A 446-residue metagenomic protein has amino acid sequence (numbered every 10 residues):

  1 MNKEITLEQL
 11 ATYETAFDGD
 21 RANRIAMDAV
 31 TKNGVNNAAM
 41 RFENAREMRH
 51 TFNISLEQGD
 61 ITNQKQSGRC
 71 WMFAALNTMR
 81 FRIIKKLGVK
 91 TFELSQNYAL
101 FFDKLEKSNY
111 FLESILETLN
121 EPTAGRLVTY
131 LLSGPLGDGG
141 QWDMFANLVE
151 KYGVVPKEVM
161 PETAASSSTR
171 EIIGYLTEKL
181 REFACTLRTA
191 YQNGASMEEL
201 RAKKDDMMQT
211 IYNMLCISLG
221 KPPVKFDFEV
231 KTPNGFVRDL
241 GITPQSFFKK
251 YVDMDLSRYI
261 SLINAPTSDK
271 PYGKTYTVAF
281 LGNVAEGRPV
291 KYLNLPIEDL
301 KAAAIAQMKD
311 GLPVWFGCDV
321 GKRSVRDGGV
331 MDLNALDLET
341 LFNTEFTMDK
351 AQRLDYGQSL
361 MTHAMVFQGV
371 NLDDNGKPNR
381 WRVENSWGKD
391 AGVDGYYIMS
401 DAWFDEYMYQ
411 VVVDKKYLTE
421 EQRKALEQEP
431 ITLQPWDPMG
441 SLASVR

Functional and structural regions predicted by a protein language model:
N2-G59: N-terminal regions that are enriched for targeting/export leaders and immediately downstream pro/stem segments
A45-V314, A391-D394, D401, Y409: Active-site nucleophile-adjacent alpha helix/oxyanion-hole segment immediately C-terminal to the catalytic cysteine
C70, V149, D355-G388: Catalytic nucleophile-His microenvironment captured as a short glycine-rich beta-strand/loop that brackets
F73, F316-D319, Q368: Short His-Asn-centered micro-motif
N77, V320-R323, V370-L372, G388 (+1 more regions): Short, glycine-/Ser/Thr-/acidic-enriched flexible segments
G287-T362: Long, positively charged binding patches that form subdomain-scale interaction surfaces for polyanionic ligands
V290, L300-A306, Q352-G357, V366-D373 (+4 more regions): Generic recognition of flexible, low-complexity loop/linker segments
D373-R446: Conserved catalytic-core surface of thiol
